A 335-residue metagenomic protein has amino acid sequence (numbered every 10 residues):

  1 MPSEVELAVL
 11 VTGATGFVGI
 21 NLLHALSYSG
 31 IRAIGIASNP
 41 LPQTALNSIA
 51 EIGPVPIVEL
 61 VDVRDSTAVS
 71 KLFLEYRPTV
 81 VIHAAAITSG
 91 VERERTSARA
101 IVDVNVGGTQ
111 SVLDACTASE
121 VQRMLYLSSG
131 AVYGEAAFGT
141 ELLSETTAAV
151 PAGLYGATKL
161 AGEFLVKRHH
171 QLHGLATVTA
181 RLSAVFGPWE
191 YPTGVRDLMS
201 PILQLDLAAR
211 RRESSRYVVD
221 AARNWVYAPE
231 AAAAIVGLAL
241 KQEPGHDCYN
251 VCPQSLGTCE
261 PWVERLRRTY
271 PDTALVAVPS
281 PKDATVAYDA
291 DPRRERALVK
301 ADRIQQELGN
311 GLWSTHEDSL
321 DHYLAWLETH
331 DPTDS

Functional and structural regions predicted by a protein language model:
A8-S29: N-terminal Rossmann NAD(P)H-binding glycine-rich loop of SDR-like oxidoreductase domains
V58, I101-V102, C116, M124: A hydrophobic alpha-helix adjacent to the NAD(P)-binding/active-site core of NAD(P)-dependent oxidoreductases, strongly
L60-V104: NAD(P)H-binding glycine-rich loop region in Rossmannoid oxidoreductase-like domains and their noncatalytic homologs
R64, A100-S111, A149, G153 (+1 more regions): Glycine-rich NAD(P)-binding loop of the Rossmann-fold in SDR/ketoreductase-type enzymes
Q110-L154: Conserved Rossmann-fold NAD(P)-dependent oxidoreductase catalytic core, especially the SDR/UDP-sugar
V150-V178: Active-site Tyr-X1-5-Lys
K167-A222, A228, G237: NAD(P)-dependent short-chain dehydrogenase/reductase
E213, Y217-A221, W225-S335: C-terminal substrate-binding subdomain of Rossmann-fold SDR/epimerase-dehydratase oxidoreductases
